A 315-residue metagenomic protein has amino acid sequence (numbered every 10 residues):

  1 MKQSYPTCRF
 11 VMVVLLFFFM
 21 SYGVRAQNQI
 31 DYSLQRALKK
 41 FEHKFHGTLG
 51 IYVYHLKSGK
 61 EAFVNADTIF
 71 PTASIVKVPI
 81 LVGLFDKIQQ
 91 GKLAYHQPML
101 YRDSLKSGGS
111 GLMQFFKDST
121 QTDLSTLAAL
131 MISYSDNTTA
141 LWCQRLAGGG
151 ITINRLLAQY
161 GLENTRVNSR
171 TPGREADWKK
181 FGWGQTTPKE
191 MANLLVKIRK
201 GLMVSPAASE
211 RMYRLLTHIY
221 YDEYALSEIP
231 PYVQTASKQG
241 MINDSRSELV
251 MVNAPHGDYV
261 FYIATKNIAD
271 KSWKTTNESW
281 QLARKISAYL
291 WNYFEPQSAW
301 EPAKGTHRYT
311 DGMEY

Functional and structural regions predicted by a protein language model:
M1-Q29: Bacterial Sec-dependent N-terminal signal peptides
Q27-K44, R145-L146, G150, L194-E223 (+2 more regions): Structured C-terminal helix/loop/strand segments within mature extracytoplasmic catalytic/sensor domains
S33-A66: A short, well-structured edge-of-sheet supersecondary motif
G50-Y54, F63, P79, L100 (+2 more regions): Soluble periplasmic/extracytoplasmic beta-strand elements of cell-envelope proteins
G59, F70-M99, F261: Active-site SXXK
D86-S104, G150, S205-S209: Short, well-structured active-site flanking segments
K106-W142, G150: Conserved catalytic neighborhood of penicillin-recognizing serine enzymes
A128, L141-L195, K200: Mid-domain, small-residue-enriched loop/turn segments at the edges of structured enzyme/sensor domains
